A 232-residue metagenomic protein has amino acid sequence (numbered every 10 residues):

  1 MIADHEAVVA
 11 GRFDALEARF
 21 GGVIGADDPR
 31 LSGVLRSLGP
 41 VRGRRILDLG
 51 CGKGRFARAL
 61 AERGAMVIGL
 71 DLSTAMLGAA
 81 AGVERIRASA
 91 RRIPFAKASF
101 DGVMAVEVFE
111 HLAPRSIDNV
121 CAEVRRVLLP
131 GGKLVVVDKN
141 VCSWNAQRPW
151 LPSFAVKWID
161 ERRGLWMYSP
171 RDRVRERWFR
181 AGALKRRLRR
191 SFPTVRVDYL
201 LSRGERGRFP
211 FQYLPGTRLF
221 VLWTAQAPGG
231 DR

Functional and structural regions predicted by a protein language model:
M1-P40: Conserved class I S-adenosyl-L-methionine
R44-G52: Conserved class I S-adenosyl-L-methionine
K53-R92: Class I SAM-dependent methyltransferase SAM/SAH-binding core
M104: A conserved beta-strand element that flanks and buttresses the S-adenosyl-L-methionine
D118-P130: A short glycine-rich, Lys/Arg-flanked "PGG" loop and its adjoining helix->strand segment in the class I
V135-D160: Conserved class I S-adenosyl-L-methionine
S153, A181-R187, T194-R232: A C-terminal cap/extension of S-adenosyl-L-methionine-dependent methyltransferases that defines the acceptor-substrate
M167-A183: Acceptor-substrate binding/catalytic loop of class I
